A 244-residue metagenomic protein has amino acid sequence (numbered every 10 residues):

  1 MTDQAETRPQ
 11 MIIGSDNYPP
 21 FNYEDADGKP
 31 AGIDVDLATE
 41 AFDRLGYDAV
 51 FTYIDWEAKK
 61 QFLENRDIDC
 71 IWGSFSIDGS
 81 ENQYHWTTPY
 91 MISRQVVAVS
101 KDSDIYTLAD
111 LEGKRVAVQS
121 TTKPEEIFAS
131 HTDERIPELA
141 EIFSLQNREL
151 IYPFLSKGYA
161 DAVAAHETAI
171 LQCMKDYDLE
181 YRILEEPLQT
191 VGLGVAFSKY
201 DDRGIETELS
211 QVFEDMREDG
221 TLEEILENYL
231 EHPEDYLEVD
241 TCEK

Functional and structural regions predicted by a protein language model:
R8-G32: Short glycine-rich His-centered loop
S15-D16, I92-V99, K175-E214, H232-K244: Periplasmic-binding protein-like
E24, A38-Y47, P124-L145, M174-D178 (+1 more regions): Ligand-binding cleft/hinge of the Venus flytrap
G32-R44, A109-D110, K114-R115, S120-K123 (+1 more regions): Extended ligand-binding regions for polar small-molecule ligands
V35, V50-Q61, I142-P153, K157 (+1 more regions): Short helix-initiation/N-cap motifs at beta->coil->alpha
T39, D48-D110, R182-P187: Acidic, polar ligand-binding/catalytic clefts
Y47, P89-E138, Y200-D202: A conserved helix-loop-strand patch within extracytoplasmic ligand-binding domains of the periplasmic binding
A58-Q61, S74-Q83, I127-S130, F154-Q189: A ligand-binding cleft/hinge motif common to bilobed small-molecule-binding domains
